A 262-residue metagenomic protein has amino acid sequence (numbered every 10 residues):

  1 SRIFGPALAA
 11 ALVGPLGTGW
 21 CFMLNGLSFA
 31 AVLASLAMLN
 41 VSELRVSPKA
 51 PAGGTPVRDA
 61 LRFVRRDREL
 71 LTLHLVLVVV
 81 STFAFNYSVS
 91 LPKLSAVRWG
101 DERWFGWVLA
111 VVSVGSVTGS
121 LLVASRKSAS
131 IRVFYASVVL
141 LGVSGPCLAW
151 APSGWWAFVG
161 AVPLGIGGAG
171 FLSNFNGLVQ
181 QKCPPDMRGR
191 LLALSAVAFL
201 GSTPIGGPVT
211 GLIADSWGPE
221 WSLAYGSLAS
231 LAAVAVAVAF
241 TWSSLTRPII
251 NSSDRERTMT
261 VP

Functional and structural regions predicted by a protein language model:
S1-P262: Alpha-helical transmembrane-bundle signature of multi-pass membrane transport and export proteins
